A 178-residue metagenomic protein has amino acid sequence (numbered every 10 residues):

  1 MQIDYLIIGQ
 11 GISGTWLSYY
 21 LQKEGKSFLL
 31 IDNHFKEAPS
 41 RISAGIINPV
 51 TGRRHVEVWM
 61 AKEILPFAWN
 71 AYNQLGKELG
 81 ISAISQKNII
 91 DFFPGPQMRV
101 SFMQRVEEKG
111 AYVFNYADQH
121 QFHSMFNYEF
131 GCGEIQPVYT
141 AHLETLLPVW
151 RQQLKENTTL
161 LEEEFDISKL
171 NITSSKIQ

Functional and structural regions predicted by a protein language model:
M1-D4, S174: Short, Lys/Arg-enriched, disordered terminal segments
I3-L29: N-terminal Rossmann-like FAD-binding beta1-loop-alpha1 element of flavoenzymes
G9, D32, F93: Short beta-strand/turn micro-motifs composed of small residues that flank or help shape donor/cofactor-binding pockets
S13, P39, V138, H142: Short, contiguous, pocket-lining structural segments that sit at or immediately flank catalytic/ligand-binding sites
Y20, N33-K87, V100: Conserved FAD-binding subdomain of flavin-dependent enzymes
E78-L161, T173: Flavin (FAD/FMN) cofactor-binding and adjacent substrate-gating region of FAD-dependent oxidoreductase domains
F165-Q178: Conserved beta-strand-loop-beta-strand element in the redox core of flavoprotein oxidoreductases
